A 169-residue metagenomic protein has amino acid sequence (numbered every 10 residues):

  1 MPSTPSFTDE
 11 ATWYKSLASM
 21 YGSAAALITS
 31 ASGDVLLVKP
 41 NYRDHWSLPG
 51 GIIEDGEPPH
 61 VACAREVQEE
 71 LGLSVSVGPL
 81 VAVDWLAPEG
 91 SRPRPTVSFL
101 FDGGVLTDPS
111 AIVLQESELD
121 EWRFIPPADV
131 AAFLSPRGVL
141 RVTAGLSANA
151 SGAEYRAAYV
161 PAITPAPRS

Functional and structural regions predicted by a protein language model:
M1-A25: Acidic, metal-coordinating catalytic segment for phosphate/diphosphate chemistry, firing primarily on the Nudix
S3, G22-A24, G33, V97-F99 (+1 more regions): Change "...and in nucleic-acid phosphodiester-cleaving endonucleases..." to "...and in nucleic-acid processing enzymes
A18-M20, S91-V97, L114-L119: A generic structural micro-feature
I28, L100-G104, R123-P126: Short, well-ordered beta-strand micro-motif
S30-E69: Conserved Nudix-box catalytic region and its N-terminal flanking loop in Nudix hydrolases and closely related
D44-H45, E116-S169: Nudix hydrolase/Nudix homology domain
S74-A82: A short coil-to-beta-strand element that immediately follows conserved catalytic motifs
A87-A111, G145-L146: Active-site-adjacent beta-strand/loop module that shapes the phosphate/pyrophosphate-binding cleft
